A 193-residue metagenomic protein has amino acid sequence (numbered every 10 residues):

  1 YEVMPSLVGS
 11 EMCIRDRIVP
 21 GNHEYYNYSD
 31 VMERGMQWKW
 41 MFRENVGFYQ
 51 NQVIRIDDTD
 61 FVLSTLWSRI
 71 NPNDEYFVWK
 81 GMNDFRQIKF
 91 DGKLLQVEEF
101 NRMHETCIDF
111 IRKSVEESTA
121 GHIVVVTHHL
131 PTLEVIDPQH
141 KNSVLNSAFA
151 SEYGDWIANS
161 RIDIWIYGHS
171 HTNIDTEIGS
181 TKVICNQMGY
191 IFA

Functional and structural regions predicted by a protein language model:
Y1-G9, I14: Single conserved hydrophobic/aromatic residue that forms the stacking wall/gate of nucleotide- or nucleobase-binding
S10, N22-E24, Q52-V53, T65-W67 (+3 more regions): Active-site metal-binding loops of divalent metal-dependent hydrolases
S10-E11, P20-R43, I136-P138, I174-G179: Metal-dependent catalytic neighborhoods of phosphoester/phosphodiester hydrolases
R17-V19, T132-A193: Conserved beta-sheet core of the metallophosphoesterase superfamily
Y26-Y28, I56-F61, R69-P72, T132-V135 (+2 more regions): Short catalytic/ligand-binding loop motif for oxyanion handling, primarily in non-cytosolic enzymes, centered on
V46-Y49: A conserved beta-strand/loop element that lines the FAD pocket in flavoprotein oxidoreductases
V53-L63, H122, E177-K182: Beta-strand-turn-beta hairpins that frame and shape the catalytic cleft of phosphate-ester-processing enzymes
V62-V124, H129-H140: Active-site-proximal loop/helix segment associated with metal-binding centers of metalloenzymes
